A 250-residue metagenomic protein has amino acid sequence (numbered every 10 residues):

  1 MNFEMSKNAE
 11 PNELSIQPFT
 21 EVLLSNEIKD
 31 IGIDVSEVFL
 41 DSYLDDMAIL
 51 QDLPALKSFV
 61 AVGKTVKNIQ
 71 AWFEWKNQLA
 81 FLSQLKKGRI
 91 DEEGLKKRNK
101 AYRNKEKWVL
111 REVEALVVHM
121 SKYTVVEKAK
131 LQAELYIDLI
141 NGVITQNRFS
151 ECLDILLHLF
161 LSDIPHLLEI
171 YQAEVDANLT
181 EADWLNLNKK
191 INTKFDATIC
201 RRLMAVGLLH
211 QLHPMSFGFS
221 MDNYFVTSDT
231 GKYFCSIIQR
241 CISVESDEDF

Functional and structural regions predicted by a protein language model:
N2, P18, A61-V66, R98 (+1 more regions): Charged, low-complexity surface segments at secondary-structure and domain boundaries
N2-K7, L79: Alpha-helical, hydrophobic structural elements that either
N8, E13, S25-E27, G32 (+3 more regions): Short, flexible coil/linker elements and helix-boundary hinge sites characteristic of intrinsically disordered
N8-P11, L116, S220-M221: Short acidic/polar alpha-helix capping motifs at helix-coil junctions
N12-A80: Membrane-inserting effector segments that mediate pore formation, membrane fusion, or transient membrane insertion
V66-N77, L82, Q146, S150-I155 (+1 more regions): Charged, low-complexity, helix-prone segments enriched in Lys/Glu/Asp/Gln
A71-I144: Membrane-proximal, non-transmembrane interface segments of integral membrane proteins
V118-F250: Long, helix-rich, hydrophobic modules that act as membrane-proximal anchors or helical bundle/coiled-coil regulators
